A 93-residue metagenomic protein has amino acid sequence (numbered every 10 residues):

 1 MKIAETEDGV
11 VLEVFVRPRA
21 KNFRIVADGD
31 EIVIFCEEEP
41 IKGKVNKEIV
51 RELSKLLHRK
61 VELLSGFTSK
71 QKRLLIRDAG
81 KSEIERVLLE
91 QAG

Functional and structural regions predicted by a protein language model:
M1-V50, E62-T68, K72-G93: Contiguous, often N-terminal, cationic amphipathic patches that form binding interfaces
S54-R59: Beta-rich strand-turn-strand
